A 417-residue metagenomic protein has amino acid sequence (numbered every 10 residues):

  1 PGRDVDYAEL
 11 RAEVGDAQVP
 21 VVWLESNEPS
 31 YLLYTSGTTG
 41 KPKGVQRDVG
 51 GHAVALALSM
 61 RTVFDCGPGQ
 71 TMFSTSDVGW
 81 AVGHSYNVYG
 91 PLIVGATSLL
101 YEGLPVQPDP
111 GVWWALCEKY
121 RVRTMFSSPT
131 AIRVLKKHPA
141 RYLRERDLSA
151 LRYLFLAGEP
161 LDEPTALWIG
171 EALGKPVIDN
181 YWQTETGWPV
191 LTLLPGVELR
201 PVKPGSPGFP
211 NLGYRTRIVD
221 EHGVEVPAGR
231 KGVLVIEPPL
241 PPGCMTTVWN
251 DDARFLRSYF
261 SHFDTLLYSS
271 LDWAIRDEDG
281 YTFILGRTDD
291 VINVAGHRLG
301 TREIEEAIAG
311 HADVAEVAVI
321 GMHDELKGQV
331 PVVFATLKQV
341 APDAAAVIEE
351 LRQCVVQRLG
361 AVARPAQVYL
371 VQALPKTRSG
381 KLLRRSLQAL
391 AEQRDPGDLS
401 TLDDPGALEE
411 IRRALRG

Functional and structural regions predicted by a protein language model:
P1-A12, S128-P129, Q339, Q357: Structural core segment of the AMP-binding/adenylate-forming
G2-Y34, K41, G51, D65-T71 (+1 more regions): Conserved pre-ATP/AMP-binding loop-to-beta segment of ANL
A8, M72, Y89, I93-A96 (+4 more regions): Gly/Ser/Thr-rich phosphate-binding loop
K43-Q46, T97-P105, V134, I178: Short beta-strand->loop structural element characteristic of the AMP-binding/adenylate-forming
A53-T71, A81-T124, K137-H138: Conserved AMP-binding/adenylation subdomain of ANL enzymes
E118, M125, T216, I236 (+7 more regions): AMP-binding/adenylate-forming catalytic core of the ANL superfamily
G158, W182, G208, D272 (+1 more regions): Active-site glycine-centered loops adjacent to acidic/histidine catalytic or metal-binding residues that shape
F209-G213, V224-Y259, L299, D395-P396: Conserved ATP/PPi-binding loop(s) of AMP-dependent carboxylate-activating enzymes
